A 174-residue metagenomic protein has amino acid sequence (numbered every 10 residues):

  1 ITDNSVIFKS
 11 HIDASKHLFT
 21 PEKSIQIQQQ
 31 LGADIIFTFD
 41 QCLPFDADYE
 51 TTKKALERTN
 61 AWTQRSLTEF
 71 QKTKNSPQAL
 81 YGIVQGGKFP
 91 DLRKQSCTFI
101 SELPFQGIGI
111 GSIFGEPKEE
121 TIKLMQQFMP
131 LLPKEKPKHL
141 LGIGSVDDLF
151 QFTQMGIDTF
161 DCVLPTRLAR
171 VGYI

Functional and structural regions predicted by a protein language model:
I1-N75: Non-catalytic, usually N-terminal nucleic-acid engagement modules in DNA/RNA processing proteins
N60, T73-I174: Glycine-rich phosphate/ribose-binding loops and adjacent secondary-structure elements that form binding surfaces
